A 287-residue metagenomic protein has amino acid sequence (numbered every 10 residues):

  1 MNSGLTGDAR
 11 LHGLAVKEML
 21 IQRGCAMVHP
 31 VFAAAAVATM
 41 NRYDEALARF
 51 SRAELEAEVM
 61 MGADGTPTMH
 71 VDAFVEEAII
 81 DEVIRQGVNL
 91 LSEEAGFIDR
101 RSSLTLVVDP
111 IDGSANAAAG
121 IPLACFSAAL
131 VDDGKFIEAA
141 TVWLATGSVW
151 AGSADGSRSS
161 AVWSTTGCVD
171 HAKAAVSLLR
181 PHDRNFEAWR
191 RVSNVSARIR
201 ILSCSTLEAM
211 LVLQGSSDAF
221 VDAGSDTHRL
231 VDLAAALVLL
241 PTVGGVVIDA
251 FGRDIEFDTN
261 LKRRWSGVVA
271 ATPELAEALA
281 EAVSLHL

Functional and structural regions predicted by a protein language model:
N2-I111: N-terminal subdomain of lithium-sensitive/metallo-dependent phosphomonoesterases centered on the IMPase/IPPase/PAP
A53-V59, N89-L90, R158-A161, V195-L202 (+1 more regions): Short secondary-structure junctions
D72, S114, W143, G152 (+3 more regions): Residue-level signal for inorganic ion chemistry
L90-E94, V108, A117, R200-S203 (+1 more regions): General beta-strand structural signal in soluble alpha/beta enzymes
F97-R101, A118-I121, D132-G134, W143 (+3 more regions): Solvent-exposed alpha-helices and their adjacent loops that cap or buttress functional pockets in soluble metabolic
S102-A154: DPxDG-like acidic metal-binding loop motif
G156-S160, L275-A278: Short helix-loop capping/hinge motifs at secondary-structure junctions, enriched in acidic/polar residues
T165-L287: An extended, acidic
